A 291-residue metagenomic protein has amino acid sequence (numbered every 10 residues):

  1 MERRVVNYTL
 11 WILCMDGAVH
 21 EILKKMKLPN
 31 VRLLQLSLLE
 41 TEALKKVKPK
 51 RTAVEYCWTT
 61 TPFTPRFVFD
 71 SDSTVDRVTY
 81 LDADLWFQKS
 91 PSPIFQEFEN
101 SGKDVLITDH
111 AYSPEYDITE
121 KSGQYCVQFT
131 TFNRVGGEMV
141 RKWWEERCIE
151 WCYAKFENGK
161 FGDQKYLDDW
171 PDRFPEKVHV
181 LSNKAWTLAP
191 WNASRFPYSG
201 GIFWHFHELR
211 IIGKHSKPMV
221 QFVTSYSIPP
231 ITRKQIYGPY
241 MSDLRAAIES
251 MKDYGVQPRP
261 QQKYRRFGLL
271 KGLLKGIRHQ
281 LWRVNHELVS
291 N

Functional and structural regions predicted by a protein language model:
M1-Y8: Short, acidic, metal-binding catalytic loop of nucleotide-sugar glycosyltransferases
V19-S71: Active-site-proximal specificity loops/subdomain of glycosyltransferases
V78: Short aromatic/hydrophobic "clamp" motif used to bind/position activated sugar donors
L81: Catalytic metal- and UDP-sugar-binding loop of GT-A-like glycosyltransferases, i.e., residues flanking the conserved
L85-S122: Conserved donor-nucleotide/metal-binding helix-loop-beta segment in metal-dependent transferases, i.e., the alpha-helix
Q128-V135: Short glycine- and hydrophobic/aromatic-rich loop-to-beta-strand nucleating segment in the catalytic cores
G137-S216: Catalytic core and acceptor-binding pocket of nucleotide-sugar-dependent glycosyltransferases
K252-N291: Membrane-proximal basic amphipathic "stem/tether" segments
